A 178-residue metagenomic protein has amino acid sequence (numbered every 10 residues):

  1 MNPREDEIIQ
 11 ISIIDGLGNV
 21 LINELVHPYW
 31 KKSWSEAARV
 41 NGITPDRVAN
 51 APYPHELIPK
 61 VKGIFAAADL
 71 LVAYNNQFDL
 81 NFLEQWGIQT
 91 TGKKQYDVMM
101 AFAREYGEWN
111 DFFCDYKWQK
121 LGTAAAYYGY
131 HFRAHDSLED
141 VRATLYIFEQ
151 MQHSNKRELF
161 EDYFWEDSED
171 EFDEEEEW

Functional and structural regions predicted by a protein language model:
M1-G92, F112-H131, H135: Conserved non-catalytic scaffold segment of RNase H-like nuclease domains
D79, D97, D140: Acidic active-site catalytic centers that drive phospho-/nucleotidyl reactions and related ester hydrolyses
G92-K94, R157: P-loop/Walker A phosphate-binding loop and immediately adjacent motor/lid segment at beta-alpha junctions
Y96-Y116: Short alpha-helix plus adjacent loop in nuclease-associated cores
Q119, R142-L145: A structural signal for well-ordered alpha-helical segments within the folded catalytic domains of diverse enzymes
A125-Y127, L138, L145-W178: Acidic two-metal-ion nuclease catalytic site recognized across multiple nuclease folds, prominently DnaQ/RNase D-T
